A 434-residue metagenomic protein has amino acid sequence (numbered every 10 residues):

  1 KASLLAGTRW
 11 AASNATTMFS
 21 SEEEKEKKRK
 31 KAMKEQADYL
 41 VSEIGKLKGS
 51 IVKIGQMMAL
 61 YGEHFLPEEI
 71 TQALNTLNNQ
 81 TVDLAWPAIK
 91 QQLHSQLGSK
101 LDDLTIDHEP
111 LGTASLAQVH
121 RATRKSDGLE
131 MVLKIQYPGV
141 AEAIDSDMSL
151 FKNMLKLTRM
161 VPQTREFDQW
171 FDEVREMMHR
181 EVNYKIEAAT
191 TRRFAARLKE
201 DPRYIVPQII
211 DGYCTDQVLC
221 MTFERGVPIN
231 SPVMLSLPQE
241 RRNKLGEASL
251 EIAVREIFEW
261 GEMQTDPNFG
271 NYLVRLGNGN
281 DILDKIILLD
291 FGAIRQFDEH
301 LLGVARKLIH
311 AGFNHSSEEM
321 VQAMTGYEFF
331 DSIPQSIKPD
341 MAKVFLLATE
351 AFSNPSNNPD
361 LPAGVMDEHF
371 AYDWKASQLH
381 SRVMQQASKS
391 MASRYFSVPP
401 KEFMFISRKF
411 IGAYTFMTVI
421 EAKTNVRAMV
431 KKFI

Functional and structural regions predicted by a protein language model:
K1-A248, I252-V254, G261, V274-E299 (+2 more regions): Broad phosphate/nucleotide-binding scaffolds in NTP-utilizing and phosphate-metabolizing enzymes
E259-F269: Catalytic-loop of the protein kinase fold
V304-K307: Short amphipathic alpha-helical recognition elements used for nucleic-acid or partner binding across transcription
H315-S317: Conserved phosphoryl-transfer catalytic core
